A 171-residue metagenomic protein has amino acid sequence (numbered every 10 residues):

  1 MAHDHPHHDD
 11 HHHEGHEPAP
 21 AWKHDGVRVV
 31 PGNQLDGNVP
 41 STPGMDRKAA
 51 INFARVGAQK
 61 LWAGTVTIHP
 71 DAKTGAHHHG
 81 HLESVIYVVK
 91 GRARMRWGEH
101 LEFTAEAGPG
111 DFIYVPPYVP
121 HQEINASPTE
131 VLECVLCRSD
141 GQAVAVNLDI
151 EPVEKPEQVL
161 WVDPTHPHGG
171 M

Functional and structural regions predicted by a protein language model:
M1-K60, G75, A145, D149-M171: A short, N-terminal "cap"/entry segment at the start of jelly-roll beta-barrel domains of the cupin/DSBH fold
H3-H5, G26, Y118, L132-L136: Long, compositionally biased, intrinsically disordered segments
D46-A49, G64-G80: Conserved short histidine dyad/triad with adjacent acidic residue
R55-V56, H81, H100, P128-T129: Short strand-connecting beta-turns/loops that link adjacent beta-strands
K60-L61, H79, A107, A126-P128: Short glycine/proline-enriched turns and hinge-like loops at secondary-structure junctions
A63-V66, V85, Y114, T129-N147: A short hydrophobic beta-strand segment most commonly corresponding to one strand of the jelly-roll/cupin
H69-D71, W97, A107-S127, C137-S139: Conserved metal-binding segment of the jelly-roll/cupin
K73, H81-P109, V119: A short beta-strand-loop-beta hairpin characteristic of the jelly-roll/cupin
